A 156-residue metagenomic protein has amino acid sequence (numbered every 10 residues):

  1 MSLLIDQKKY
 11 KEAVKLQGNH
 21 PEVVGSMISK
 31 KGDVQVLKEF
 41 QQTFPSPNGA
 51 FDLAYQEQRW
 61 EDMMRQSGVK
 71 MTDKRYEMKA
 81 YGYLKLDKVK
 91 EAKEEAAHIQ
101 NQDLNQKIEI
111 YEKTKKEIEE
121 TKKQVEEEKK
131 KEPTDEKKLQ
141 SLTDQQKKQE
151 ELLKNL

Functional and structural regions predicted by a protein language model:
M1, G18-S26, S46-G49, Q56-Q58 (+1 more regions): Amphipathic alpha-helical repeat scaffolds of TPR domains
L4, I28-K31, A54, Y83-L84 (+1 more regions): Residue at a conserved register position within TPR or TPR-like alpha-solenoid repeats
L4, Y10-L16, G25, V34-F40 (+3 more regions): Solenoid-repeat scaffolds in large eukaryotic assemblies
Q7-K8, K15-E22, K31, Q41-G49 (+3 more regions): Generic helix N-cap/helix-start motif at coil->alpha-helix transitions
P47-R59, R65-Q66, L104-I110, E136-L139: A broadly tuned preference for mixed-charge, low-complexity surface segments
Q56-E57, M63-M78, A96: Repeat-based scaffolding regions
A92, A96, K107-L156: Extracytoplasmic/luminal low-complexity segments enriched in Pro/Gly and acidic/polar residues that act as flexible
